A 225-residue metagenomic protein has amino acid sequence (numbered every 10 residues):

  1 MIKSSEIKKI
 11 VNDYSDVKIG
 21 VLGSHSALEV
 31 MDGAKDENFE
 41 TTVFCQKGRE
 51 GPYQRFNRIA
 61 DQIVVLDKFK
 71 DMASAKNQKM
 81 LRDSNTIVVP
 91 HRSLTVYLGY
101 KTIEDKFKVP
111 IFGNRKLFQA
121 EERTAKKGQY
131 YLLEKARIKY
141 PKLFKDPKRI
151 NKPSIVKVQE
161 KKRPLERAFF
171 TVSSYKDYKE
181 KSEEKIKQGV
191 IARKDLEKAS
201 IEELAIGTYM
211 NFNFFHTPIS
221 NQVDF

Functional and structural regions predicted by a protein language model:
M1-D16: Short N-terminal or domain-adjacent regulatory/targeting segments
N12, M31-D36, L81, E104: Surface-exposed amphipathic alpha-helices with a cationic face
V21-V43: N-terminal basic/disordered segments at the start of proteins
A27-D32, G51-P52, P164: Short N-terminal binding/cap micro-motifs at the start of the first secondary-structure element
T41-T42, Y140, A199: Hydrophobic anchor at the start of a short beta-strand that flanks the dinucleotide cofactor-binding loop
Q46-R49, Y53-S154, K161-K162: Conserved N-proximal alpha/beta basic substrate-recognition cap immediately N-terminal to, or forming the N-lobe
P153-K185, Y209-M210: Glycine-rich phosphate-binding loop of ATP-grasp-fold ATP-dependent ligases
E180-F225: Phosphate-binding site of ATP-dependent enzymes
